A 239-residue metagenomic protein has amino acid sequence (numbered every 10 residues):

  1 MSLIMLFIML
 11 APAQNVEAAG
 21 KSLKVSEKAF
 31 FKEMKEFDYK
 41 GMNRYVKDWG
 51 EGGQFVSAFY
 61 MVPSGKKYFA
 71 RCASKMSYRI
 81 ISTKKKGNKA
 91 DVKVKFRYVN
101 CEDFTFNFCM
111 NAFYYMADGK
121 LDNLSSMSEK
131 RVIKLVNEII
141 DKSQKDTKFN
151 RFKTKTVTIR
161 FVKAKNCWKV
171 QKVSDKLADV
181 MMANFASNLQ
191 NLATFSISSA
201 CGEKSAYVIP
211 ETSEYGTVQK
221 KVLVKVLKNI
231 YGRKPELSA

Functional and structural regions predicted by a protein language model:
M1-I8: Bacterial N-terminal signal peptides
M9-K21: Sec-dependent signal peptide cleavage junction
A19-I80, D103, S196-R233: Core segments of small alpha/beta cavity-forming domains
V46-W49, S82-K84, V94-N100, S174-L177: A mature extracytoplasmic/lumenal domain signature
I81-D91, F161-C167: A short, structured loop/turn motif at beta-sheet edges
N88-Y98, V208-I209: A short hydrophobic beta-strand element
K95-N137: Long, charged/polar, surface-exposed segments that mediate recognition or autoinhibition
G119-A239: Low-complexity, intrinsically disordered terminal/linker segments enriched in charged and Gly/Pro repeats
